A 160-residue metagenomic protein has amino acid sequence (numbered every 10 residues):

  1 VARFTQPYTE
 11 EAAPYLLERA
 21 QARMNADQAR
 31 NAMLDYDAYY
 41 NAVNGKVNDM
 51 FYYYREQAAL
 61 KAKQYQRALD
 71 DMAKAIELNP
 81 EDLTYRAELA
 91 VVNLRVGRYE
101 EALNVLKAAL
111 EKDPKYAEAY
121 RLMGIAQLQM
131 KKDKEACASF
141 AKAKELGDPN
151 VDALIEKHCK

Functional and structural regions predicted by a protein language model:
V1-F4, Y36, M72, L106 (+1 more regions): Hydrophobic/aromatic packing residues within the alpha-helices of TPR/SEL1-like helical repeat arrays
F4-Y8, A42-N44, L78, K112 (+1 more regions): Structural marker of alpha-solenoid helical repeat scaffolds
E11-A12, K46-N48, D82, Y116 (+1 more regions): Residue-level recognition of tetratricopeptide repeat
Y15, F51, Y85, A119 (+1 more regions): TPR alpha-solenoid repeat register
E18, Y54, E88, L122 (+1 more regions): Canonical tetratricopeptide repeat
N25, K61, R95-V96, Q129-M130: Register position in tetratricopeptide repeats
